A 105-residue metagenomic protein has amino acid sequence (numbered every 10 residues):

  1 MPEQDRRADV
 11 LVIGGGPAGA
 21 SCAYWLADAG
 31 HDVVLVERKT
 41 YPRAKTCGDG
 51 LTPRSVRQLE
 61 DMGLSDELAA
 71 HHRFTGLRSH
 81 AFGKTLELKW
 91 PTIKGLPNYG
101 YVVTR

Functional and structural regions predicted by a protein language model:
P2-A18: Beta1/beta-strand and adjacent pyrophosphate-binding region of the FAD-binding site in flavoprotein oxidoreductases
D5-R7, R57, R73, S79-R105: Conserved N-terminal helical subregion
L11, Y24-C47: Glycine-rich FAD pyrophosphate-binding loop
V12, K45, N98-V102: A generic secondary-structure micro-motif detector that highlights 1-2 residue hydrophobic/ambivalent hotspots embedded
G19-S21, F74: Short glycine/serine/threonine-rich phosphate/pyrophosphate-binding segments that cradle anionic phosphate groups
T46-A81: N-terminal FAD cofactor-binding segment of flavoenzymes
